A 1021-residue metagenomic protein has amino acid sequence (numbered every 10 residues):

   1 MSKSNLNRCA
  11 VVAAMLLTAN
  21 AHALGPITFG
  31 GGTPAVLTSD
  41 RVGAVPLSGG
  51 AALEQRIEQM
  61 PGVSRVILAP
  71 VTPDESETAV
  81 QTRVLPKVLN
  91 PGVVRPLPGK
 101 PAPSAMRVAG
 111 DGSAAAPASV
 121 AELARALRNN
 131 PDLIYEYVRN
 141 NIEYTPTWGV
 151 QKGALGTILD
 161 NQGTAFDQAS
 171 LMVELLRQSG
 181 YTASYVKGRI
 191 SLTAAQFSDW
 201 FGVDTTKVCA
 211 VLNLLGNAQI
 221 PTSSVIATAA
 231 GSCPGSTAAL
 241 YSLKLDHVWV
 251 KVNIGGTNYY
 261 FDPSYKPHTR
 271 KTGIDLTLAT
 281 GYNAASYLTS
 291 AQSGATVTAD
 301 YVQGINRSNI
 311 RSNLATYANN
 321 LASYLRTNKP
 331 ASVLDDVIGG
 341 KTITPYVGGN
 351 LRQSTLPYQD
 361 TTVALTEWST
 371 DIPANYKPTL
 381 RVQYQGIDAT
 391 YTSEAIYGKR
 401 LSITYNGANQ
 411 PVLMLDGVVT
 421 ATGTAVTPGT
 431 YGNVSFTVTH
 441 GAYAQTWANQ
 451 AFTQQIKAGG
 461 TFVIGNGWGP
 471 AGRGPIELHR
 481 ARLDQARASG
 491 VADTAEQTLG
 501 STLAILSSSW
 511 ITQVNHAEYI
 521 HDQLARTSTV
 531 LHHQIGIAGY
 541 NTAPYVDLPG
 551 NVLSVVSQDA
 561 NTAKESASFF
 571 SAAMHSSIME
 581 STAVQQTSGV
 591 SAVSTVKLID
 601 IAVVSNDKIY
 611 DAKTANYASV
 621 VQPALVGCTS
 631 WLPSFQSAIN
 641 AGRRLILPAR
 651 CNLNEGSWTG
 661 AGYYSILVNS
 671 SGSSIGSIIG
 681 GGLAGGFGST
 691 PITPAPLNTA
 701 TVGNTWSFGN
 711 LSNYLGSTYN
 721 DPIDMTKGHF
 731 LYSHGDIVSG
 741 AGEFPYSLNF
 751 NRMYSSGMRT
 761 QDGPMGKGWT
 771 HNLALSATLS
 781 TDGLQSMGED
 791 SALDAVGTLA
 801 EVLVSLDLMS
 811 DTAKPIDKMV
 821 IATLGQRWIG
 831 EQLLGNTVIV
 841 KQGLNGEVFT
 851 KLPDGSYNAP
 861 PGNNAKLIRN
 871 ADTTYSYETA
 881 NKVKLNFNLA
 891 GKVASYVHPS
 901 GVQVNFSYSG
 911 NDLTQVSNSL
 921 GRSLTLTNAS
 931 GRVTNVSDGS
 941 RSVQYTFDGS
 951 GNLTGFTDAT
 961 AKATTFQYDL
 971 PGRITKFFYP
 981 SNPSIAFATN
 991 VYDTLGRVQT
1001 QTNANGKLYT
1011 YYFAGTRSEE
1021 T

Functional and structural regions predicted by a protein language model:
S2-A10: Bacterial N-terminal signal peptides that target proteins for export
C9-N20: Bacterial N-terminal signal peptides
L24-G99, P694-T705: Intrinsically disordered, low-structural-confidence terminal and linker regions
L85-S184, I190-S198: Secondary-structure boundary elements
D167, E174, Q178-A425: His-Asp-centered catalytic microenvironments across diverse enzyme cores, prominently the transglutaminase-like
M414-L415, T420-T701: Long C-terminal appendages of very large multidomain proteins
I692-G862, K976-F977, N982-D993, R997-Y1011: Short secondary-structure "cap/edge" segments that initiate or terminate local elements
F750, D807-T1021: Extended charged/polar low-complexity repeat regions
